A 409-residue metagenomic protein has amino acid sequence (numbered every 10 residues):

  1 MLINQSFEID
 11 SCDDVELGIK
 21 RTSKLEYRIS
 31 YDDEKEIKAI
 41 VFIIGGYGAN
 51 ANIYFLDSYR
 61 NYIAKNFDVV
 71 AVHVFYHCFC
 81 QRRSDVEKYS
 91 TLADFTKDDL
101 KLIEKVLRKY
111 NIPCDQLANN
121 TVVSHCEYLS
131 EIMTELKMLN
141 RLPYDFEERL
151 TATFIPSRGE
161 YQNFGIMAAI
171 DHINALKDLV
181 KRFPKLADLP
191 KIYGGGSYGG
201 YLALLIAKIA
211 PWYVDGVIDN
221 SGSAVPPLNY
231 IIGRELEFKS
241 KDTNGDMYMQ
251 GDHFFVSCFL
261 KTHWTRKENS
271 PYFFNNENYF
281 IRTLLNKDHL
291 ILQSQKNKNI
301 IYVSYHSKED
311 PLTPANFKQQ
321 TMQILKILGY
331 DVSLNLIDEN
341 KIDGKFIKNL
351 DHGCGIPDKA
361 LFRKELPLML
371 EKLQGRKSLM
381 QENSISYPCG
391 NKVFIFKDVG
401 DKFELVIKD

Functional and structural regions predicted by a protein language model:
M1-A39, L100, E160: N-terminal cap/lid segment of alpha/beta-hydrolase-fold proteins
K35, G245-D409: Serine-hydrolase catalytic core
I37-Y47: Short beta-strand element of the alpha/beta-hydrolase
G46-F55, I63-N66, F79-R82, P226-P227 (+1 more regions): Short substrate-entry loop that stabilizes the transition state in hydrolases
Y54-V74, A93, L142-D145, V214: Short amphipathic alpha-helix adjacent to the substrate-entry channel of hydrolases
N66-E87, D145-A152: Conserved alpha/beta-hydrolase
A93-F183: Alpha/beta-hydrolase active-site loop
K208-N276: Hydrolase active-site cap/lid region
